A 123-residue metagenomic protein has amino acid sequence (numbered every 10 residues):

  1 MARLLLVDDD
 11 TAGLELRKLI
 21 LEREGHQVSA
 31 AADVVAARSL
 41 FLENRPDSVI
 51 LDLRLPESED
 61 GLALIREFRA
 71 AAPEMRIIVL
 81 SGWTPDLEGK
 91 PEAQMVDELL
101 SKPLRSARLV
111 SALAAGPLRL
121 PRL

Functional and structural regions predicted by a protein language model:
D8-D9, K102: Acidic di-acidic motifs
T11-S29: Two-component/phosphorelay signaling modules centered on CheY-like receiver
A30-S48, E88-G89, S111: Acidic, metal-coordinating helix/loop segments flanking the phosphotransfer/catalytic sites of two-component signaling
S39, L62-E74: Short amphipathic alpha-helix used as the core "switch/output" element in two-component signaling
D52-R66, T84: Conserved phosphotransfer microenvironments
P91-L100: As written
L104-A114, P121: C-terminal output helix
